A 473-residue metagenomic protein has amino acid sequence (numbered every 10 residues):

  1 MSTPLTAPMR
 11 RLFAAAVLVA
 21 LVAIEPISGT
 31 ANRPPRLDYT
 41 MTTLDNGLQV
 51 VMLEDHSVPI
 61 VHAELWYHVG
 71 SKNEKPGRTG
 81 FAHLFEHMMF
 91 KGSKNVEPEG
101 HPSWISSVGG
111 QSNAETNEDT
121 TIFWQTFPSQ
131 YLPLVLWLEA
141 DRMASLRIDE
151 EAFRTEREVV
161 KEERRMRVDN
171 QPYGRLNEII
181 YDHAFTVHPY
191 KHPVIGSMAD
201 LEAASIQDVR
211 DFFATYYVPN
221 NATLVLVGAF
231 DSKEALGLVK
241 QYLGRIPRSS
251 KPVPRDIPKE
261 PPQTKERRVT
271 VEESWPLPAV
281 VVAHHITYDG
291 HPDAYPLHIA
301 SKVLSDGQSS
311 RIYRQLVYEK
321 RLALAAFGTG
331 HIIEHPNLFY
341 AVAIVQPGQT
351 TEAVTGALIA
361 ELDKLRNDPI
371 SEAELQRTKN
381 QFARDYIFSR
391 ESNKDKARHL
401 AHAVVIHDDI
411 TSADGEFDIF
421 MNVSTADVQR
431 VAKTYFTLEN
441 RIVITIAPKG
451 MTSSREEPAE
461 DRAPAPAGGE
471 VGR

Functional and structural regions predicted by a protein language model:
S2-A16: Bacterial N-terminal signal peptides that target proteins for export
A15, L21-M52, D231-E272, A283 (+1 more regions): Proteolytic maturation boundary segments
N32-T40, W137, E163, Y181-A222 (+7 more regions): Histidine-acidic residue clusters that define the catalytic metal-binding segment of zinc metallopeptidase domains
L53, V58-P76, G80-L84, P98-M143 (+6 more regions): M16 family metallopeptidases and their MPP-like homologs
F81-M89, A300: Active-site His/Glu-centered metal-binding helix of metallohydrolases
K91-V96, M143-E151, R167, N367-S371: Short, polar/flexible loop-turn hinges at active-site or ligand-entry regions and domain interfaces
R157, R210-Y242, N440: Non-catalytic, conformational "gating/processing" segments within enzyme and secreted inhibitor domains
R165, D182, K251-S309, G472: His/Glu-based metal-binding/catalytic segments typifying zinc-dependent metallopeptidases
